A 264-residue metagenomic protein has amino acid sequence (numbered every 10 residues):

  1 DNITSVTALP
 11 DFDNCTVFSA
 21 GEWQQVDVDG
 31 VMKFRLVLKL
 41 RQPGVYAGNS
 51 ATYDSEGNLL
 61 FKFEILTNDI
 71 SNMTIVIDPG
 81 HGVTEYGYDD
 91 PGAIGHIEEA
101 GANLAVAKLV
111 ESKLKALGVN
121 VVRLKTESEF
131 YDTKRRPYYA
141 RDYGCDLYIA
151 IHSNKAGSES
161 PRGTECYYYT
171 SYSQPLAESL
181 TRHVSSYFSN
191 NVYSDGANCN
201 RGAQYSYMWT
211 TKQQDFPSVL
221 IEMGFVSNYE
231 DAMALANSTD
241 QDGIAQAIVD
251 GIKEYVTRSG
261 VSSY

Functional and structural regions predicted by a protein language model:
D1-T74: Signal-peptide-cleaved, periplasmic/extracellular N-terminal interaction regions immediately downstream of the signal
L60-Y139, Y143-C145, S189: Active-site histidine-acidic residue metal-binding/catalytic motifs, centered on HxH/HExxH-like signatures
T74-D78, N120-K125, D146-H152, E165-Y168 (+2 more regions): Structural recognition of the beta-strand scaffold that forms the well-ordered cores of secreted hydrolase catalytic
H81-T84, T126-Y131, S153-S158, S171-Q174 (+4 more regions): Solvent-exposed loop/turn segments at secondary-structure junctions within structured extracellular/periplasmic domains
E85-I97, K155-R182: A short, glycine/acidic-enriched catalytic loop
T133-D146, Y168-T170, M208-D215: Mature extracellular/periplasmic domains of secretome proteins
A150, G157, Y167, C199-Y264: Active-site-adjacent mobile loop/cap segments within catalytic or ligand-binding domains
S173-Q204: Active-site-adjacent substrate-binding region of metalloamidase/peptidase-like peptide-processing proteins
